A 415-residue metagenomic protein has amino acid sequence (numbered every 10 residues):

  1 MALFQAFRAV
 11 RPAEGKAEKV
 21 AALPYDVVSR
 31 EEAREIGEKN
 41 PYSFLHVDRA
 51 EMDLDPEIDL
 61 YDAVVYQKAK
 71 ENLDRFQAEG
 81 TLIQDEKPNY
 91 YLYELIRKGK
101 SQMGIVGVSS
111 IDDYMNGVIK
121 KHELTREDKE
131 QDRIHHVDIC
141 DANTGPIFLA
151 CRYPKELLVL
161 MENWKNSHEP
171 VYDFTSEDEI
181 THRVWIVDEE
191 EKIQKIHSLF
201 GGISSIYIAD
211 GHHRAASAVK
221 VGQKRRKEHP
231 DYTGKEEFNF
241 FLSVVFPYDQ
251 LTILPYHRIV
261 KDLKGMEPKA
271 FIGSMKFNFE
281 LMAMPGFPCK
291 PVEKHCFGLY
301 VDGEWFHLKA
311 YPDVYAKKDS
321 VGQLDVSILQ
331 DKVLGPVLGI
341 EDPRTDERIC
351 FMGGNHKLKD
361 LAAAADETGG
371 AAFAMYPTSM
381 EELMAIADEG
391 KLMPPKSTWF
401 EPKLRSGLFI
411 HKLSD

Functional and structural regions predicted by a protein language model:
M1-D415: Surface-exposed, charge/polar-rich loops and edge strands
